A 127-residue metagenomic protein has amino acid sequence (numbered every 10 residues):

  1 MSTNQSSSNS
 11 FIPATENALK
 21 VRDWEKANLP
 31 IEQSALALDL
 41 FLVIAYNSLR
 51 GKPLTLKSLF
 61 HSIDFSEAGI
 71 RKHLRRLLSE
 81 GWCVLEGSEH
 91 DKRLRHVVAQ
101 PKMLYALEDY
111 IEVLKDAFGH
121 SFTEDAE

Functional and structural regions predicted by a protein language model:
M1-I31: N-terminal leader segment of winged-helix/HTH proteins
R22-E25, Y105-E127: Amphipathic alpha-helical dimerization/coiled-coil segments that flank or bridge DNA-binding/regulatory modules
W24-F65: N-terminal helix-turn-helix DNA-binding core of bacterial DNA-binding proteins
A68: Key DNA-contact positions within bacterial/archaeal DNA-binding proteins
L74-R75: Short, hydrophobic-biased segments on the C-terminal half of alpha helices that form "recognition helices"
L78-S88: A short, conserved structural fragment
S88-I111: Short, cationic-aromatic polyanion-contact patches
